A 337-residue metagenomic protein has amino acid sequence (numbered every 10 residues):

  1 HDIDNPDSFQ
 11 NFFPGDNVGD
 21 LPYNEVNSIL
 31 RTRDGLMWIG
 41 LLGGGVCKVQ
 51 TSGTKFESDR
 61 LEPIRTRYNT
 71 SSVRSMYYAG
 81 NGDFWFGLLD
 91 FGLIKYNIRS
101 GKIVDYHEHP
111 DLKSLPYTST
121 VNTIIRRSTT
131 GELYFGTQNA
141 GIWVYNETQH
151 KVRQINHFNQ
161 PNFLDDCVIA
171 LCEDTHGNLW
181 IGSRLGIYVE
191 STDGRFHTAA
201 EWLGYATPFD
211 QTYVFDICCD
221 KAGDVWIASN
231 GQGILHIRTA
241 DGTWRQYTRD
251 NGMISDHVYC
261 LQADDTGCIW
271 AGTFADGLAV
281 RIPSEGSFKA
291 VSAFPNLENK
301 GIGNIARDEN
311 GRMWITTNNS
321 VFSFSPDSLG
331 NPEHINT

Functional and structural regions predicted by a protein language model:
H1-T337: Carboxylate-rich, polar loop motifs that coordinate divalent cations or form catalytic acidic clusters
